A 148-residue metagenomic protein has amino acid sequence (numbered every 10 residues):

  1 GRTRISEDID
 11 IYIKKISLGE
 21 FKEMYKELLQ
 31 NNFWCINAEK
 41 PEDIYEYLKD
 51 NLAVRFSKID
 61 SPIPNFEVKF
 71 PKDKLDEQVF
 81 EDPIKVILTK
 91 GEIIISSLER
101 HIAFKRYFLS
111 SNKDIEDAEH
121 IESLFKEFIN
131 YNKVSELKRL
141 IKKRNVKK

Functional and structural regions predicted by a protein language model:
G1-K148: Compositionally biased terminal segments of proteins
